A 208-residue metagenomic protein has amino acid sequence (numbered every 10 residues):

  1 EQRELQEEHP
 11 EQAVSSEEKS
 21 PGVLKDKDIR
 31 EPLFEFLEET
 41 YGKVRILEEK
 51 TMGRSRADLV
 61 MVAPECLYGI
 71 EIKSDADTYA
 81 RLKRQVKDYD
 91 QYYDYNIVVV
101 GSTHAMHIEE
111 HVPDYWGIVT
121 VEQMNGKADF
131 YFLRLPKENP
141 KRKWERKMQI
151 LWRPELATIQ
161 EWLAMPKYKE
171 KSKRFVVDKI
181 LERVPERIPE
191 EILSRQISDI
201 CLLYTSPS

Functional and structural regions predicted by a protein language model:
L24-P64: Active-site metal-binding core of divalent-cation-utilizing nuclease and nuclease-like domains
L47-E49, I72-D77: Short, flexible loop segments at the rims of nucleotide/cofactor-binding pockets, characterized by
V60-G69, D77: Active-site beta-strand-loop-beta-strand hairpin of nuclease catalytic cores that positions key catalytic residues
V60-M61, V119-Q123: Positively charged, polar, low-complexity stretches
D77-T120: Catalytic cores of nucleic-acid endonucleases
A128-I188: A conserved mid-domain beta-alpha-beta active-site/ligand-binding segment of alpha/beta enzyme cores
Y204-S208: Conserved small/polar residues in nucleotide/adenosyl-binding loops
